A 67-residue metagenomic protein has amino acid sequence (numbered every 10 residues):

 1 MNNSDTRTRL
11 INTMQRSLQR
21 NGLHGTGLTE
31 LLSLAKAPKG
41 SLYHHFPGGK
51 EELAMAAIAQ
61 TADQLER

Functional and structural regions predicted by a protein language model:
M1-N3: N-terminal intrinsically disordered/low-complexity leader segments
T6: Conserved acetyl-CoA pyrophosphate-binding loop and the N-cap/start of the following alpha-helix in GNAT-like
R9, S17-A56: Helix-turn-helix
L10-N12, R67: A short, Lys/Arg-enriched amphipathic alpha-helix from helix-turn-helix/homeodomain DNA-binding modules
M55-R67: Amphipathic alpha-helical linker/stalk segments
